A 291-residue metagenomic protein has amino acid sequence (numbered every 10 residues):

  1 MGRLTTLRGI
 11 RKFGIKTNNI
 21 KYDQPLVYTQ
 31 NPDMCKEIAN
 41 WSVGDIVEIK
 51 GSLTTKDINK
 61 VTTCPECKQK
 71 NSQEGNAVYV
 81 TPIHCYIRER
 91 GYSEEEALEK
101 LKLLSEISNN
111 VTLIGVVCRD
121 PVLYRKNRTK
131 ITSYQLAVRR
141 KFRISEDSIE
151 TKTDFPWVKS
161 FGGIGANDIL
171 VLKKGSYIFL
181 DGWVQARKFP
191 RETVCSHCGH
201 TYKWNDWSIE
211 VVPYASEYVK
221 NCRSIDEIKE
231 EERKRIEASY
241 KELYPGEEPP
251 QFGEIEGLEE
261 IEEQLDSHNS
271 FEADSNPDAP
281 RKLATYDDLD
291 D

Functional and structural regions predicted by a protein language model:
M1-D291: Single-stranded nucleic acid-binding surfaces, predominantly the OB-fold ssDNA-binding core
